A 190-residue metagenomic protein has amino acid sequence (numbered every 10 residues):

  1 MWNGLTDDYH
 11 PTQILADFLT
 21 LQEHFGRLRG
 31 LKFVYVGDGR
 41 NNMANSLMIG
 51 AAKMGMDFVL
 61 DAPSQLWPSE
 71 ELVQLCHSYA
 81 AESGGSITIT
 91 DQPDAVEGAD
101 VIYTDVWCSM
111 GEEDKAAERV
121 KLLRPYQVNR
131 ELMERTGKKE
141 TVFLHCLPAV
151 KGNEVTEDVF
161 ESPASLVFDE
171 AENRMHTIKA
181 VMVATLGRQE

Functional and structural regions predicted by a protein language model:
M1-G4, H10, Y35, L144 (+1 more regions): General beta-strand structural signal in soluble alpha/beta enzymes
M1-Q22, K151: Phosphate/diphosphate ligand-binding glycine-rich loop within oxidoreductases
L5-Y9, P63-L66, A171-R174: Short, acidic/turn-prone active-site loops that include or flank metal/cofactor- and phosphate-binding residues
H10-L15, S69-E71, H176-A180: Short, charged, surface-exposed secondary-structure boundary motifs
E23-T104: Glycine-rich phosphate/diphosphate-binding loop of Rossmann-like nucleotide-binding domains
H77-E157: Rossmann-like adenosine-cofactor binding region
E140-T141, C146-E190: Adenosine-phosphate binding glycine-rich loop
